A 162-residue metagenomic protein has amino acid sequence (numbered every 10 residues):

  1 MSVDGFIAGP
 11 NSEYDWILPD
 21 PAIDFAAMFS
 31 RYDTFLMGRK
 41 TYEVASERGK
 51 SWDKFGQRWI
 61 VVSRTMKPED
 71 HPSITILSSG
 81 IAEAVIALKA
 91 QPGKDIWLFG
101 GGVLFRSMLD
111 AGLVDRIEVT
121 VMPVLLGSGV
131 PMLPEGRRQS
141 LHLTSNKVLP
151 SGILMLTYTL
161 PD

Functional and structural regions predicted by a protein language model:
M1-D162: Enzymes that bind and transform nitrogen-containing heteroaromatic metabolites
